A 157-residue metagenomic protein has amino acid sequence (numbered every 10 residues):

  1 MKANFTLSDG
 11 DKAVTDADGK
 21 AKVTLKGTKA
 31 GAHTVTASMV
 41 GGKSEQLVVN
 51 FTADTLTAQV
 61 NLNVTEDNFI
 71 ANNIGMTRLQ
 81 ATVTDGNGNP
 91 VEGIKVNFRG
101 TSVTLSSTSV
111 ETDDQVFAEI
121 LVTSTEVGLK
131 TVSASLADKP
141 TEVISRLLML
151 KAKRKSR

Functional and structural regions predicted by a protein language model:
M1-R157: The feature marks long extracellular or luminal low-complexity segments
